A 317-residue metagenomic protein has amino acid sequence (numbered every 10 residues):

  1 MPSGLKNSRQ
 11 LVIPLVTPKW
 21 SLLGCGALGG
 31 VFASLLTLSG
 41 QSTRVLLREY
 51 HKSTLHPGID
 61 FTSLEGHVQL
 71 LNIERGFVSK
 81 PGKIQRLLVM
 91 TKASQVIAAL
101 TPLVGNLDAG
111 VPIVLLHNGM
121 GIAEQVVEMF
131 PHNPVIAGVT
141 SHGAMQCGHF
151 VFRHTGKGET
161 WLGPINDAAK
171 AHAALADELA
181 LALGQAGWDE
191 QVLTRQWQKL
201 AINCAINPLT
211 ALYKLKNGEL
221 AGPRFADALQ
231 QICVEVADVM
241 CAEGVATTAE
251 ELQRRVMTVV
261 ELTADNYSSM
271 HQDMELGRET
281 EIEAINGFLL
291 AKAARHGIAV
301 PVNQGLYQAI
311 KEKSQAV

Functional and structural regions predicted by a protein language model:
P2-L70: NAD(P)+-binding Rossmann beta1-loop-alpha1 motif at the extreme N-terminus of oxidoreductases
P18-K19, Q85, G158: Nucleotide donor/acceptor-binding cores
W20, S42-R44, I113, H132-V135 (+1 more regions): Hydrophobic anchor at the start of a short beta-strand that flanks the dinucleotide cofactor-binding loop
F32, G66-V151: Rossmann-like NAD(P)(H) cofactor-binding subdomain of soluble oxidoreductases
S34, L38, T101-G105, E128 (+3 more regions): Short, well-ordered alpha-helices that flank and scaffold nucleotide-derived cofactor binding pockets
H51-H56, A123-E124, K170: Short, charged/polar "capping" segments at the starts of alpha-helices and the immediately preceding loops
N106, M129-P134, H149-I202, L209-A249: Internal alpha-helical scaffold of NAD(P)-dependent oxidoreductase catalytic cores
L181, Q230, V234-V317: NAD(P)-dependent Rossmann-like dehydrogenase/reductase catalytic/cofactor-binding core
